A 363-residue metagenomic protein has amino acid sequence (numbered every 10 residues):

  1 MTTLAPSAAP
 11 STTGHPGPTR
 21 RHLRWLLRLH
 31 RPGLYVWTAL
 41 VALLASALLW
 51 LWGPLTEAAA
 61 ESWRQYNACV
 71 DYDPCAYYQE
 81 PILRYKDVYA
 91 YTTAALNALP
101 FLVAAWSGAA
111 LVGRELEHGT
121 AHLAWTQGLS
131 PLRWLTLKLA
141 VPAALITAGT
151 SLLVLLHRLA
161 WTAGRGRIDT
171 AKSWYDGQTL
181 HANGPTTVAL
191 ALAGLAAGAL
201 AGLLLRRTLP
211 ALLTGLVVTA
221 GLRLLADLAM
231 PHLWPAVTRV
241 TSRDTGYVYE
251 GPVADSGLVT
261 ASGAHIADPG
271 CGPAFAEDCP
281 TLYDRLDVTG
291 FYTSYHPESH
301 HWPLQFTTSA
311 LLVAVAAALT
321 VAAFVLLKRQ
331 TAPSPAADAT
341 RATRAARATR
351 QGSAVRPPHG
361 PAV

Functional and structural regions predicted by a protein language model:
T2-A42: Aromatic- and glycine-rich beta-strand/loop motifs that create alpha-glucan
L4-S11, A42, S46-L49, L83 (+5 more regions): Secretory targeting signals
H15, L51-L83, T170-W174, G221-L326 (+2 more regions): Terminal transmembrane helical anchor/hairpin motif
H30-W37, L96-L99, P131-R158: Selective transmembrane-helix segments that form parts of the transport pathway or gating/packing helices in multipass
P32-C69, A95-A105, T214-A226: Hydrophobic alpha-helical transmembrane segments of multi-pass membrane transport/permease proteins
Y91-L116, T120: Long, hydrophobic alpha-helical segments
L111-A144: Helix-loop-helix units of permease transmembrane domains in multi-pass membrane transporters, especially ABC
P333-P361: Short, highly charged, low-complexity non-transmembrane loops/tails of multi-pass membrane proteins
